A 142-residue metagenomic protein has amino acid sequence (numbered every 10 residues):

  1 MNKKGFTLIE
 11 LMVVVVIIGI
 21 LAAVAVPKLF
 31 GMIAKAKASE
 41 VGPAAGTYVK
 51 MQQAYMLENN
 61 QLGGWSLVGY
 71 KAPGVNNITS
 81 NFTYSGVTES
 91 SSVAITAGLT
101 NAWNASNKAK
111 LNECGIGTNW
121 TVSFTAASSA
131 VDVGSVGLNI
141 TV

Functional and structural regions predicted by a protein language model:
N2, V26, A44, M51 (+3 more regions): A general marker of short, structured functional hotspots
N2-K37, V41: N-terminal single-pass transmembrane signal-anchor helix
K3, V16, K28, V41 (+5 more regions): Generic hydrophobic/packing signal
F6, Y48, Y55, F82-Y84: Aromatic side chains
V13, L21-A22, E40, T47 (+4 more regions): Alpha-helical protein-protein interaction elements
V24, P43, G115-G117: Generic structural microfeature
A34-G74: Conserved hydrophobic/amphipathic alpha-helical signal-anchor segments
L57-V142: Periplasmic/extracellular, small/polar-rich flexible segments of pilin-like filament-forming proteins
